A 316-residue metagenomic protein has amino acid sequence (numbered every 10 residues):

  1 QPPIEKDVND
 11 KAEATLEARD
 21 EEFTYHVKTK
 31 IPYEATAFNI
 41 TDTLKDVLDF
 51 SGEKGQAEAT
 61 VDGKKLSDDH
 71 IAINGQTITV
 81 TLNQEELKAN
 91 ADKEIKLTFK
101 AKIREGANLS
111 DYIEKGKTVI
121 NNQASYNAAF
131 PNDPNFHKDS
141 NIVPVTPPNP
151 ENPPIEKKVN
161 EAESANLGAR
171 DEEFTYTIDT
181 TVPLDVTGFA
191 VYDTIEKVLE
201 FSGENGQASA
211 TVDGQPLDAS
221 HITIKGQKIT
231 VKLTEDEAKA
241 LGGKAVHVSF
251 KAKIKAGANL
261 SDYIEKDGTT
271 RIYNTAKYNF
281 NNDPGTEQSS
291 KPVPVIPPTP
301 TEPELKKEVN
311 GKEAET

Functional and structural regions predicted by a protein language model:
Q1-N9, L109-E114, T118-N160, L260-E265 (+2 more regions): Extracellular/luminal low-complexity Ser/Thr/Pro-rich, glycosylation-prone repeat/linker regions
P3, A35-N39, Q56-E58, P154 (+3 more regions): Exposed beta-strand and adjacent loop surfaces of beta-rich binding modules that mediate intermolecular recognition
K6, V27, I40, F99 (+7 more regions): Extracellular/surface recognition and adhesion modules
E17-T36, A169-T187, Y192-T194, V309 (+1 more regions): Short beta-strand elements of extracellular/lumenal beta-sandwich folds
H26-V27, I78-T118, I178, I229-T270: Low-complexity, intrinsically disordered segments enriched in Ser/Thr together with acidic residues
T29-Y33, L44-D46, G63, A101-A107 (+5 more regions): Beta-strand elements of well-folded, non-transmembrane domains
N39-L82, A190-L233: A surface/secretory-pathway sequence property marking extracellular, secreted, or lumenal proteins enriched
